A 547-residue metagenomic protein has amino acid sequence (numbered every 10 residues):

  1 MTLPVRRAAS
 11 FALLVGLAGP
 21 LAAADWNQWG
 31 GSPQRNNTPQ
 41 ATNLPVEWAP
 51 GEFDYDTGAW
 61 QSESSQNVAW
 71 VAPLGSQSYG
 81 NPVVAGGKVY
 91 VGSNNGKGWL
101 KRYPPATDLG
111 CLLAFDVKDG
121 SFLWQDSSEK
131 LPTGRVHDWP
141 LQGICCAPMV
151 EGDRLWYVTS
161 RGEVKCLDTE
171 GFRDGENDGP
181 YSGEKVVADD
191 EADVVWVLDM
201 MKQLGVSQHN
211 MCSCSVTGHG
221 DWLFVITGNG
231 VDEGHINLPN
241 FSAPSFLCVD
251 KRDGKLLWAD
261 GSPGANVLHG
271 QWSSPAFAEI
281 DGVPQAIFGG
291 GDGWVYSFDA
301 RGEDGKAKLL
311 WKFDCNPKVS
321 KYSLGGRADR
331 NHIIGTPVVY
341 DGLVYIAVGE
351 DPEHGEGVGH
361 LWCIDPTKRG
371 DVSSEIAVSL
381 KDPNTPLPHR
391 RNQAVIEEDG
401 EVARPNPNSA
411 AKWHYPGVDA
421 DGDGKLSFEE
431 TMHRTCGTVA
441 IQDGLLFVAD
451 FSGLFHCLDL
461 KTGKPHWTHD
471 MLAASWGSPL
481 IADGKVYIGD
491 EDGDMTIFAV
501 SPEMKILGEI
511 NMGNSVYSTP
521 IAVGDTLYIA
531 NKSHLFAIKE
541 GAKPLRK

Functional and structural regions predicted by a protein language model:
M1-R6: N-terminal secretory signal peptides that target proteins for export/translocation
A8-P20: Bacterial N-terminal signal peptides
A23-K547: Noncatalytic, solvent-exposed loop/strand surfaces of beta-propeller-type extracellular/periplasmic domains
